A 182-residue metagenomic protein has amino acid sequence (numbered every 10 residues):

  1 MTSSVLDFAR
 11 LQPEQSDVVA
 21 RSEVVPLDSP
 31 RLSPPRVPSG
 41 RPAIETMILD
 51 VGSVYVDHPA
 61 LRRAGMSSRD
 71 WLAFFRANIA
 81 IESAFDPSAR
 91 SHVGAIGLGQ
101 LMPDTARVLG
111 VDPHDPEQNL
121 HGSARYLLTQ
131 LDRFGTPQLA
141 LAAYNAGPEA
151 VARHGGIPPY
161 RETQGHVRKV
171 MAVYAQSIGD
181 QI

Functional and structural regions predicted by a protein language model:
M1-S39, T46: Proline-rich, low-complexity linker regions of envelope-associated factors in Gram-negative bacteria
P26-F85: Export/targeting segments at the very N-terminus of extracytoplasmic proteins
P30-S39, R62-G65, P87-H92, T105-P116 (+2 more regions): Second-shell loop/turn segments in exported
V54, T129-Q130: A generic secondary-structure signal
S68-A77, I96, P137-A142: Alpha-helical scaffolds flanking conserved acidic
R90-V111, N119-L127, A142, P148-E149 (+1 more regions): Substrate-binding/active-site groove segments that recognize and process beta-1,4-linked N-acetyl-hexosamine
G122, A142-I182: Catalytic and substrate-binding regions of cell-wall glycan-acting enzymes that process beta-1,4-linked
